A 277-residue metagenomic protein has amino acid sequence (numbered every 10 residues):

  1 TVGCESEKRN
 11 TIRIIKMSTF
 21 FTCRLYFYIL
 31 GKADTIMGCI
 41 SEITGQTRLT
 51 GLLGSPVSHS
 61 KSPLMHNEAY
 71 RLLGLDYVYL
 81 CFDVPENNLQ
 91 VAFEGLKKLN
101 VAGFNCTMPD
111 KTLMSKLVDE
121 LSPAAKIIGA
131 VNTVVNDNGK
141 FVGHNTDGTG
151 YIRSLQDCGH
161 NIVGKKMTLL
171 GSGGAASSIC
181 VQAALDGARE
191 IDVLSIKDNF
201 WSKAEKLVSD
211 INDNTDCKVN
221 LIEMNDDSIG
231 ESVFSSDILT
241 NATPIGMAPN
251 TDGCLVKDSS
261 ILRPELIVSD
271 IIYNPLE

Functional and structural regions predicted by a protein language model:
E5-K16, D237: Short alpha-helix boundary/capping segments
G38-C158, L276: Phosphate/diphosphate ligand-binding glycine-rich loop within oxidoreductases
G54, N145, G164-A184: Glycine-rich adenosine-cofactor-binding loop
D157-N161, S260-I261: Glycine-rich helix-loop-beta junction characteristic of Rossmann-like nucleotide cofactor-binding loops
A188-N214: NAD(P)-binding Rossmann-fold cofactor-contacting core
C217-E277: Rossmann-like adenosine-cofactor binding region
